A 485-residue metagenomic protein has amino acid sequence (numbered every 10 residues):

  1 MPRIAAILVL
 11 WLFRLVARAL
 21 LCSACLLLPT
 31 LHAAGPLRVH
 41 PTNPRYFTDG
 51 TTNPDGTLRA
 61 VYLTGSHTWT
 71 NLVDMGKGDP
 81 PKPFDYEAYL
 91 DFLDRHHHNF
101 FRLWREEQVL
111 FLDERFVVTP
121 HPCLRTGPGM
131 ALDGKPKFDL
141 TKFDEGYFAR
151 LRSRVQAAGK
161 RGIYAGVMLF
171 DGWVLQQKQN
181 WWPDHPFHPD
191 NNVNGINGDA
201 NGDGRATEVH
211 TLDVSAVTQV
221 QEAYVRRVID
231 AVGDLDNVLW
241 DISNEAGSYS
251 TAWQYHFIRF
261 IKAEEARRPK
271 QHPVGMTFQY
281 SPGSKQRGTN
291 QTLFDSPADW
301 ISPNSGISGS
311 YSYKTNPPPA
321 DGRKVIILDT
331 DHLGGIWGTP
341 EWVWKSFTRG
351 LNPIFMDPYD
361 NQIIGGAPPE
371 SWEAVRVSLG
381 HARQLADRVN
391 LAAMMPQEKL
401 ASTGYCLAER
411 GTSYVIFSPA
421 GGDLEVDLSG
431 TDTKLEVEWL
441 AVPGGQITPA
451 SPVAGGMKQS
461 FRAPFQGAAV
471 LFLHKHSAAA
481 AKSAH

Functional and structural regions predicted by a protein language model:
M1-V9, V16: Short hydrophobic transmembrane-like helices used for membrane targeting/insertion
W11-T30: Bacterial N-terminal signal peptides
G35-T42: Carboxylate-rich, divalent-cation-coordinating active-site regions
T42-Y46, G50-T51, T57-N290, D295: Active-site mouth of glycoside hydrolases
T48-H67, S418-G421, R462-G467, H476: Secondary-structure transition/turn motif
H67, V453-A454: A generic structural motif
V220-A223, D234-A374: Extracellular glycoside hydrolase catalytic/binding regions
G335-S451, K458-H485: Aromatic- and carboxylate-lined catalytic core of secreted/periplasmic carbohydrate-active enzymes
